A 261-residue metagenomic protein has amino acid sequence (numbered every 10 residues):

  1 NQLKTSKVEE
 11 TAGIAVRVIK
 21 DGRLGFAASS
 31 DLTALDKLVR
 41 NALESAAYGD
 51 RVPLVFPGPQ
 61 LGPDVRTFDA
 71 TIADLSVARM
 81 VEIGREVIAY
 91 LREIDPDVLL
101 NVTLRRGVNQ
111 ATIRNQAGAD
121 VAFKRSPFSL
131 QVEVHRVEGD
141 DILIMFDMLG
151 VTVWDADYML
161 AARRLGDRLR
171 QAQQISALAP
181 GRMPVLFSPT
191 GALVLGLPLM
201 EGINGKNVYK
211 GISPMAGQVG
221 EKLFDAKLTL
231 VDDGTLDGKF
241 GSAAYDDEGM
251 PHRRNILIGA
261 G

Functional and structural regions predicted by a protein language model:
N1-R253, G259: Active-site bordering "gate/hinge" segments that shape substrate access to catalytic or cofactor-binding pockets
